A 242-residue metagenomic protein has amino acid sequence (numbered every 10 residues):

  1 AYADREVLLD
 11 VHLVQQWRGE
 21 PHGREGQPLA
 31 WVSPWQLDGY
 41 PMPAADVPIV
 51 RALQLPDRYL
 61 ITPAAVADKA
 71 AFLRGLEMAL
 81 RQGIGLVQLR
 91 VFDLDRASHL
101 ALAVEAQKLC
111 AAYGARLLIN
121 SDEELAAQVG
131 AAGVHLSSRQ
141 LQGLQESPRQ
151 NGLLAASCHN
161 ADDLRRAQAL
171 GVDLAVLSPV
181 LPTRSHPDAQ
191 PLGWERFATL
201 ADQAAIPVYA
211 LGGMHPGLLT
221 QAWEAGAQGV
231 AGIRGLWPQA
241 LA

Functional and structural regions predicted by a protein language model:
A1-P21: Active-site-adjacent beta-strand/loop module that shapes the phosphate/pyrophosphate-binding cleft
V11-L13, H22-L53: NUDIX/MutT-family hydrolases
P56-A71, L153-C158: Active-site mouth loops of central-metabolism enzymes
L60, V87, A126, A167 (+4 more regions): Conserved, mostly hydrophobic/aromatic
A65-A79, D122-E124, N160-R166, H215-T220: Short, acidic/polar
R74-G85, V129, R139, L164-S178 (+1 more regions): Alpha/beta enzyme core
L100-S121, S138-L141, E146-N160, Q190-G213: Alpha-helix-loop-beta-strand connector modules within alpha/beta enzyme cores
S137-E146, L174-D188, G213-A242: Glycine-rich phosphate-binding active-site loops on the catalytic face of alpha/beta enzymes
